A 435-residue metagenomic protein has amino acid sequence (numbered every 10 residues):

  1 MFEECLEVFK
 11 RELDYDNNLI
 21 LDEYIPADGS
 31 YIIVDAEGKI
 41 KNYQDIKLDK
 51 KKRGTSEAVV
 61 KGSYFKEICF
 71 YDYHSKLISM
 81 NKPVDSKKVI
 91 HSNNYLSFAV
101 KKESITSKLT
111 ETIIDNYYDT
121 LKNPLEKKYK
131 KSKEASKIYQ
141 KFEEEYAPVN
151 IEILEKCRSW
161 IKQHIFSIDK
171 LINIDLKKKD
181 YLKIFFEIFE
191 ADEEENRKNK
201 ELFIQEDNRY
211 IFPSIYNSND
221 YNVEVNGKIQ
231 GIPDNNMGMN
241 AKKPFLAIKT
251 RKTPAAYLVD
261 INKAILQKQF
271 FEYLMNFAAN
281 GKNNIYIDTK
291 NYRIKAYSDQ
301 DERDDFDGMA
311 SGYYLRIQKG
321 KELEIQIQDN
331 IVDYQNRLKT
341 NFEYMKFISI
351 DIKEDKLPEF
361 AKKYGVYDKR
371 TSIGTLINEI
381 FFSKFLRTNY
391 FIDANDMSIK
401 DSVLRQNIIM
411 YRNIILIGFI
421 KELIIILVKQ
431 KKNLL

Functional and structural regions predicted by a protein language model:
M1, M80, M237-M239, M275 (+4 more regions): Detector for methionine-enriched segments
M1-D220: Conserved small-residue
F2, F9, F65, F70 (+16 more regions): Phenylalanine-focused residue identity feature
Y15, M80, K102, D115-K131 (+12 more regions): Surface-exposed polar/charged interaction patches
T55, T106, T110-T112, T120 (+6 more regions): Residue-identity detector for threonine
H91-V100, I105, N116-L121, Y139-Y146 (+6 more regions): Generic hydrophobic, helix-prone segments enriched in Leu/Val/Ile
L125, Y129-I327: Basic, glycine-/proline-tolerant helical and adjacent loop/strand elements that line or dock onto nucleic-acid
A310-L435: Intrinsically disordered, low-complexity regulatory regions
